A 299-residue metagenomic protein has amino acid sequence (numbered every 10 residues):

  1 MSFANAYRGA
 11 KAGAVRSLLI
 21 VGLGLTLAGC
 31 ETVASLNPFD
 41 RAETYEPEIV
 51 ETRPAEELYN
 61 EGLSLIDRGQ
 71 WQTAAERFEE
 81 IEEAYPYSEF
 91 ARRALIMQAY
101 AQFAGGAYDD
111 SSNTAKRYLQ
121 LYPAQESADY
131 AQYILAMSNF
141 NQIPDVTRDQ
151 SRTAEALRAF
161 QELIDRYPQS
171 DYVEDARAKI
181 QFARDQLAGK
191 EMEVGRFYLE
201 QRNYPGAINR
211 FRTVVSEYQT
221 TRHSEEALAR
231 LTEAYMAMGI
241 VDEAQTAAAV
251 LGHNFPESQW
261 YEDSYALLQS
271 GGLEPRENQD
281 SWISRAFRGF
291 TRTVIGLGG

Functional and structural regions predicted by a protein language model:
S2-A10, C30-G299: Acidic, polar-rich low-complexity tracts and alpha-helical solenoid repeat scaffolds
R16-A28: Bacterial N-terminal signal peptides
